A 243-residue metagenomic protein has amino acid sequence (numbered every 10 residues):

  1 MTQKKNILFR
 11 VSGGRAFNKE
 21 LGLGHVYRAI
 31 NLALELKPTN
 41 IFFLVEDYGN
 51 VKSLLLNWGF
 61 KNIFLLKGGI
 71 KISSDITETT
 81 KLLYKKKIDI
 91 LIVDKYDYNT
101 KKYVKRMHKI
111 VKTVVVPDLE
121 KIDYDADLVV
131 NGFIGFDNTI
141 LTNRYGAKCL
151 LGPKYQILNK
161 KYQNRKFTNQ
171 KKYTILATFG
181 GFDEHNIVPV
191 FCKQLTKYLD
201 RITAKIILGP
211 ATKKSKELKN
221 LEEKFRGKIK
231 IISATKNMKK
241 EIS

Functional and structural regions predicted by a protein language model:
Q3-L8: Extreme N-terminal starter segment of soluble prokaryotic enzymes
F9-E20, R28-E35, E46-F60, F64-Y145 (+1 more regions): Active-site and donor-binding regions of nucleotide-sugar-utilizing enzymes
L23-K37, P189-L195: Histidine-anchored nucleotide/phosphate-binding helix
N40, K61-F64, K112, T203 (+1 more regions): Conserved beta-strand segments of alpha/beta enzyme cores
N40-Y48, A204-P210: Short internal beta-strands
V111-P117, I157-Q163, K230-A234: Short gly/ser/thr-rich secondary-structure transition/capping motifs
D125-N186, K214-K216: A nucleotide-sugar donor-handling region in carbohydrate enzymes
Q170-S243: Donor-nucleotide binding loops and adjacent catalytic segments primarily of GT-B fold Leloir glycosyltransferases
